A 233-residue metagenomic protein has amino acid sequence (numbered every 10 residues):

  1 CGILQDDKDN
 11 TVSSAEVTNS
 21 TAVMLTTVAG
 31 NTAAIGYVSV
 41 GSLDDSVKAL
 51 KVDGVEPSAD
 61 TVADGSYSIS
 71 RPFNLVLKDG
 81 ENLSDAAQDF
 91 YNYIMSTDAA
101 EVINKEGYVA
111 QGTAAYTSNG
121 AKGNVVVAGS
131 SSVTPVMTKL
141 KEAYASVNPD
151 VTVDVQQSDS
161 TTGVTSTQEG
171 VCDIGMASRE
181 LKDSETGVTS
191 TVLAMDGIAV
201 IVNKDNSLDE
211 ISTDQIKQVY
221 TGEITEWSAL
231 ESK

Functional and structural regions predicted by a protein language model:
C1-K233: Exported/periplasmic ABC-transporter solute-binding proteins
